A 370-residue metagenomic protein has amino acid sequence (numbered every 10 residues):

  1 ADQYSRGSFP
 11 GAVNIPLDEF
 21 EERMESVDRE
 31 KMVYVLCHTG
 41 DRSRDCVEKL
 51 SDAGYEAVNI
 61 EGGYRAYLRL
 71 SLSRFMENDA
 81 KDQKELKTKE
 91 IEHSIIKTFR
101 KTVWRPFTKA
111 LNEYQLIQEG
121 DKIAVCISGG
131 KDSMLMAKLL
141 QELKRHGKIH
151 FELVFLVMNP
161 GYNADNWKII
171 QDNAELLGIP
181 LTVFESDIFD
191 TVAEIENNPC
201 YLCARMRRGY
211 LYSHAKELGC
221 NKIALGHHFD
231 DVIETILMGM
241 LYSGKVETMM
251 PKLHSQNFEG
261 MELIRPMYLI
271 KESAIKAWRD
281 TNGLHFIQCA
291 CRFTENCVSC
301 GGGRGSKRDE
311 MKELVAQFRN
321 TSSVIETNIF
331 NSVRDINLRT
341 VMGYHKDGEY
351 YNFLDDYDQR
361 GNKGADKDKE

Functional and structural regions predicted by a protein language model:
A1, L225-F229, R334: Short, well-ordered beta-to-alpha junction loops that form the rim of enzyme active sites and present histidine/acidic
D2-M32, T39-K87: Rhodanese-like catalytic fold shared by cysteine-dependent sulfurtransferases and DSP/PTP-type phosphatases
Y4-G7, D190-E196, C297-V298: A short acidic, helix-capping loop that chelates divalent metal ions and anchors anionic groups
N14, N59, F155, V183-E185 (+1 more regions): A structural preference for short, hydrophobic beta-strand core positions in alpha/beta folds
G54-Y55, I179, L284: Short phosphate-binding/catalytic loops that engage adenosine nucleotides
M76-M238, Y242-M250, S273-A274, D280-T281 (+1 more regions): ATP-dependent adenylation/nucleotidyltransferase module used to activate substrates
D231-V315: Catalytic subdomain that performs nucleotidyl-dependent activation
L284-E370: The feature marks non-catalytic terminal segments
